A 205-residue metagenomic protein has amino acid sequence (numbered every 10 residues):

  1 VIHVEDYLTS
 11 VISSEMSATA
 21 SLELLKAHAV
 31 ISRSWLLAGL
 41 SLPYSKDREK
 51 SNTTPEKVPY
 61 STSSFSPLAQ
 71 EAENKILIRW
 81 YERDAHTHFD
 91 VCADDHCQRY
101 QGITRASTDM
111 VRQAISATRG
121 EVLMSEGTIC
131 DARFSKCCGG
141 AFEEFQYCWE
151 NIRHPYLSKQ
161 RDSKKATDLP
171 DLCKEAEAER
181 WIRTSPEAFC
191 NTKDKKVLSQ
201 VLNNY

Functional and structural regions predicted by a protein language model:
V1-Y205: Conserved, single-site charged/polar hotspot
